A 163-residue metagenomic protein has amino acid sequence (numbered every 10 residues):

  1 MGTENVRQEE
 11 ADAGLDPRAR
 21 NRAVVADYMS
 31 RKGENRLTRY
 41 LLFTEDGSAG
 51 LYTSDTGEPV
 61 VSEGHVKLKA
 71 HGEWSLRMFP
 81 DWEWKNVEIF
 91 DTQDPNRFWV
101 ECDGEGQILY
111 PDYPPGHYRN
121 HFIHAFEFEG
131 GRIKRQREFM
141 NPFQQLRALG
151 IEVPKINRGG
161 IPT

Functional and structural regions predicted by a protein language model:
G2-P17, L76-T163: A beta-strand edge to alpha-helix "cap/lid" segment located at domain peripheries
E10-G50, R77, T163: Short acidic-aromatic low-complexity motifs
L15, A19, P59, E63-V66 (+1 more regions): Residues at secondary-structure transition points
Y28, Y40, Y52, Y110-Y113 (+1 more regions): Sequence-level detector for tyrosine residue identity
Y28-K32, F43, A49, E63-G64 (+4 more regions): Broad hydrophobic/π-residue packing in well-ordered secondary structure
L37, L41-F98: A solvent-exposed, acidic/Ser-Thr-rich amphipathic alpha-helical stretch
